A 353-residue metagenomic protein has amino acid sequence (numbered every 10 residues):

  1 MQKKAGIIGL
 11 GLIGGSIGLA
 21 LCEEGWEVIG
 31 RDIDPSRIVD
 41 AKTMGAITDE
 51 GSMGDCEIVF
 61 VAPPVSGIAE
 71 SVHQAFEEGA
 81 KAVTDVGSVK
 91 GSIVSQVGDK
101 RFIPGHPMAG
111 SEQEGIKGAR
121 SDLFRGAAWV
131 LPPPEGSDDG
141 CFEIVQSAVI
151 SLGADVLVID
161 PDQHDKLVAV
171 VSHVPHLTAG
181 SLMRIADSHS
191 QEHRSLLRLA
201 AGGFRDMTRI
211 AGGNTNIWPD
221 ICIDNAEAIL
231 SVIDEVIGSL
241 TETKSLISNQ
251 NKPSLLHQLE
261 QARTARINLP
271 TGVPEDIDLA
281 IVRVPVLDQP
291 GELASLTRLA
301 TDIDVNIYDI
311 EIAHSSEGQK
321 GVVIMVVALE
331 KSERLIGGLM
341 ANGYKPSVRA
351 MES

Functional and structural regions predicted by a protein language model:
M1-E50, I58: NAD(P)+-binding Rossmann beta1-loop-alpha1 motif at the extreme N-terminus of oxidoreductases
I33-D34, G87, A313: Residues in the short beta-alpha loop(s) of Rossmann-like NAD(P)-binding domains
S52-E77, A82: Rossmann-like NAD(P)-binding element
V59-V61, T84, L131, A179: Redox-cofactor binding/interface segments in oxidoreductases and associated redox assembly factors
S71-A119: Rossmann-like NAD(P)(H) cofactor-binding subdomain of soluble oxidoreductases
L123-I210: Internal alpha-helical scaffold of NAD(P)-dependent oxidoreductase catalytic cores
E192-A262: Interdomain hinge/lid region at the active-site interface of Rossmann-like NAD(P)-dependent oxidoreductases
A265-S353: A conserved regulatory-domain signal marking ACT and ACT-like small-molecule sensing domains and adjacent regulatory
